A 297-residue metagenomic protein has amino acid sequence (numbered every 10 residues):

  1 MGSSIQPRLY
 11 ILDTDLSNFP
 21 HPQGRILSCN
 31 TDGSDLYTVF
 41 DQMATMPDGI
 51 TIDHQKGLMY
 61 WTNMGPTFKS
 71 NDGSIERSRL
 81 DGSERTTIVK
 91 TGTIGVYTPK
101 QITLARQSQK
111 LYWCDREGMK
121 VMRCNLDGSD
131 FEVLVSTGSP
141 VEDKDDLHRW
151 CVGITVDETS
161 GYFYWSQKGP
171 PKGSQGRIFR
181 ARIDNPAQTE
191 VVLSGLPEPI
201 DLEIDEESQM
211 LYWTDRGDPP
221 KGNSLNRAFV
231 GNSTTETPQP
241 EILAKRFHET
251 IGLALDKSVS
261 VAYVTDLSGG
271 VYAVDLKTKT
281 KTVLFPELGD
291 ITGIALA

Functional and structural regions predicted by a protein language model:
M1-Y37: An edge-strand/N-cap motif at the start of beta-rich repeat modules
G2-P7, H21, M43-G57, G92-K110 (+7 more regions): Beta-rich, blade/repeat-based domains predominating in secreted/periplasmic proteins but also intracellular
Y10-D13, Y60-N63, Y112-W113, R123 (+3 more regions): Residue position within the beta-strands of beta-propeller blades
D15-F19, G65-K69, G118-M119, G169-G173 (+2 more regions): Short glycine/acidic-enriched loop and turn motifs that connect beta-strands
Q23-L27, G73-E76, K120-R123, G176-F179 (+2 more regions): A short loop-to-beta-strand structural motif that recurs across blades of beta-propeller domains
N30-S34, R79-S83, N125-S129, R182-P186 (+2 more regions): Short loop/turn segments that connect beta-strands within beta-propeller blades
D35-D41, E84-G92, D130-D145, A187-L193 (+2 more regions): A short beta-strand motif characteristic of beta-propeller blades
T265-A297: Blade-level signature of beta-propeller repeat domains, shared across WD40, Kelch, NHL, RCC1 and BNR/Asp-box propellers
